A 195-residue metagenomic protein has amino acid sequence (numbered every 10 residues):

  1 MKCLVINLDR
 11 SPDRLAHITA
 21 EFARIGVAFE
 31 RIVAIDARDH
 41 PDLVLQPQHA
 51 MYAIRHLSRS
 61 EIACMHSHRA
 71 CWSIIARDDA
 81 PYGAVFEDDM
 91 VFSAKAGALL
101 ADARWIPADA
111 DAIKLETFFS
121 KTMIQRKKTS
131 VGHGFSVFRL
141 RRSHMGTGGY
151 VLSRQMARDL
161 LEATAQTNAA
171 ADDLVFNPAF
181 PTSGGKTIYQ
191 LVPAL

Functional and structural regions predicted by a protein language model:
M1-F86, M90-L195: An acidic/histidine-cluster motif and surrounding catalytic segment that typifies divalent-metal-assisted enzyme active
